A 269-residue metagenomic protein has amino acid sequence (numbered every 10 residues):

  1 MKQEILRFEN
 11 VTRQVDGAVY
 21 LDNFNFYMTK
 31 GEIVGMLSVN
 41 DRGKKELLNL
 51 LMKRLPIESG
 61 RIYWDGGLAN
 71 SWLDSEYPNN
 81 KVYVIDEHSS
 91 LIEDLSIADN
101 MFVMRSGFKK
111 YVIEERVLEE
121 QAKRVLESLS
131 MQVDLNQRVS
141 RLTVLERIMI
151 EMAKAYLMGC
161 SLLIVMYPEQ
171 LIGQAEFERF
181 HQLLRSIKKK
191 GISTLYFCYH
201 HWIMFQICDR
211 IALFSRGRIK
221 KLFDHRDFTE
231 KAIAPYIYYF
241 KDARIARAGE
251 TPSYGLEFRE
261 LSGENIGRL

Functional and structural regions predicted by a protein language model:
L6, L21-N23, L256, I266-L269: Conserved structural motif at the start of ABC-family nucleotide-binding domains
L37-N40: The feature captures the beta-strand-to-loop junction immediately N-terminal to the Walker
M52: Helix-to-loop junction immediately C-terminal to a conserved catalytic motif
G60-N70, E76-P78: Conserved ABC transporter NBD signature motif
H88, E93-G107: Q-loop/switch helix immediately C-terminal to the Walker
V125, S130, H225-E257: C-terminal boundary and immediately downstream tail of ABC-type ATPase nucleotide-binding domains
F197-Y199: H-loop/switch region of ABC-family ATPase nucleotide-binding domains
